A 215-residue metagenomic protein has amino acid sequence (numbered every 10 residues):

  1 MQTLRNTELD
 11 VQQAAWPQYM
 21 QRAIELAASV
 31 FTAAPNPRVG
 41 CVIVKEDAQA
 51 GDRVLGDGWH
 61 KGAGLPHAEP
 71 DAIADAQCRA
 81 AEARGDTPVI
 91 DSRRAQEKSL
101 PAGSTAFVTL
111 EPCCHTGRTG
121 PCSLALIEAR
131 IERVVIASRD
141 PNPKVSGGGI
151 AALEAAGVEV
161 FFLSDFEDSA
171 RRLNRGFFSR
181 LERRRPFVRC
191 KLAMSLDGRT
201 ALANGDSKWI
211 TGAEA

Functional and structural regions predicted by a protein language model:
M1-T32, Q49, D86-A102, T116-A215: Zinc-dependent deaminase
T32-R38, P66: Short N-terminal binding/cap micro-motifs at the start of the first secondary-structure element
P37-V39, L55, V188-C190: Short loop/turn microsegments at loop-to-beta-strand junctions
R38-A48, L192-A193: Short beta-strand scaffold segments in enzyme catalytic cores
C41, V54-C78: N-terminal beta-alpha supersecondary unit
G64-D71, A106-A125, K144: Local cysteine-cluster metal-coordination motifs and their immediate loop/turn environment, predominantly Fe-S cluster
E69-V108: Flexible, acidic active-site loops/lids enriched in D/E/S/T/G that coordinate Mg2+ and/or position polar
